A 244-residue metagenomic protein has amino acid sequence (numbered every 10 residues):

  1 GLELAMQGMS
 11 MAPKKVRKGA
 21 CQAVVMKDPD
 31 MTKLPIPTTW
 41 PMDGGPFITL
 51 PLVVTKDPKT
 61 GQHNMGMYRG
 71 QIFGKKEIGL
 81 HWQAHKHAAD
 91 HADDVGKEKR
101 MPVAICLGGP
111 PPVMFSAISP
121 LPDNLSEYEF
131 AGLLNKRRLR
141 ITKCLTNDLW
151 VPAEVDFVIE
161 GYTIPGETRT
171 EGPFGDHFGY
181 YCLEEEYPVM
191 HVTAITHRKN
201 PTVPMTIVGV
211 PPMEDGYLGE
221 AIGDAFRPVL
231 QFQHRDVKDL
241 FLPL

Functional and structural regions predicted by a protein language model:
G1-L244: Extended, highly charged
